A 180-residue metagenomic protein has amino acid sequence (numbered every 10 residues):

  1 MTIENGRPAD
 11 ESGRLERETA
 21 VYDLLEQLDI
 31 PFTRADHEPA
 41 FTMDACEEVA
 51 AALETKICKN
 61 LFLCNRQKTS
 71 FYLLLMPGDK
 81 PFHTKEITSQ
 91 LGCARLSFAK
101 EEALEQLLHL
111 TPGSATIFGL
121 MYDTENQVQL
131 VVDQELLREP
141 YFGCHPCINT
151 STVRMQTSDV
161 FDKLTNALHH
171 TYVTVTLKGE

Functional and structural regions predicted by a protein language model:
M1-E180: Extended, low-hydrophobicity, polar/charged segments
